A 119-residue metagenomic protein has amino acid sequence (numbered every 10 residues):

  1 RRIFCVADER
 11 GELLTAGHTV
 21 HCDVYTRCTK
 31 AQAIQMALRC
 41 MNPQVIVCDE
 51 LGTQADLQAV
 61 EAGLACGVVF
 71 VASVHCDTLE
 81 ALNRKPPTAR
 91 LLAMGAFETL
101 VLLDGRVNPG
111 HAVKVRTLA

Functional and structural regions predicted by a protein language model:
R1-R39: P-loop NTPase switch/communication element
V6, D23-T26, A72, L102 (+1 more regions): Structural signal for conserved beta-strand scaffold positions within catalytic alpha/beta enzyme cores
L13-A16, E80-L82, P109-A112: Switch/connector loops and helix/strand junctions flanking conserved nucleotide-binding motifs in nucleotide-processing
H18-H21, H75, H111: Histidine (H) residue identity feature
T26, R90-L92, A119: Short, low-complexity, polar/charged sequence segments that are solvent-exposed and flexible
N42-P43, V47-L100, G105: Conserved P-loop NTPase nucleotide-binding/switch module
E98-A119: Conserved P-loop NTPase
